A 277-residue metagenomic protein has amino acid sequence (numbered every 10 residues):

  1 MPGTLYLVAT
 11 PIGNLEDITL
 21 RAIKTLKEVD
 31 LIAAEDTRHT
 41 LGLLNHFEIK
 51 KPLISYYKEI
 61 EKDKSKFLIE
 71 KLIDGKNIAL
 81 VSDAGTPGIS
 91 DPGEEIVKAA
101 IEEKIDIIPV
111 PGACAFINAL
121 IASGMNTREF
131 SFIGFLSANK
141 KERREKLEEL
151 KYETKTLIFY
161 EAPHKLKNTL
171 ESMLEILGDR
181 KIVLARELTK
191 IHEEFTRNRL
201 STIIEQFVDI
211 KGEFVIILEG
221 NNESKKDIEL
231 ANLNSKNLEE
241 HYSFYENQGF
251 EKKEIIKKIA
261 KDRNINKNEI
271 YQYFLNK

Functional and structural regions predicted by a protein language model:
M1-K58: Glycine-rich, flexible N-terminal cofactor/catalytic loop recognition
P2, T156, P163-K277: A contiguous loop/helix-start segment that scaffolds small-molecule binding in enzyme catalytic cores
G3-L5, G75-A79, K155-T156: Loop/turn-to-beta-strand initiation segments
I12-L15, D83-P87, P163-K165, N221-E223: Short glycine-rich anion-binding loops that position phosphate/pyrophosphate groups of nucleotides and phosphorylated
L26-I32, I105-I108, T156-L157: Short active-site oxyanion
Y56-K62, L136-N139: Conserved helicase motor
S65-C114, N118: Glycine/small-residue-rich loop that forms an oxyanion/phosphate-binding "nest" at active or ligand-binding sites
I96-E153: Class I SAM-dependent methyltransferase SAM-binding "motif I" and its flanking Rossmann-like core
